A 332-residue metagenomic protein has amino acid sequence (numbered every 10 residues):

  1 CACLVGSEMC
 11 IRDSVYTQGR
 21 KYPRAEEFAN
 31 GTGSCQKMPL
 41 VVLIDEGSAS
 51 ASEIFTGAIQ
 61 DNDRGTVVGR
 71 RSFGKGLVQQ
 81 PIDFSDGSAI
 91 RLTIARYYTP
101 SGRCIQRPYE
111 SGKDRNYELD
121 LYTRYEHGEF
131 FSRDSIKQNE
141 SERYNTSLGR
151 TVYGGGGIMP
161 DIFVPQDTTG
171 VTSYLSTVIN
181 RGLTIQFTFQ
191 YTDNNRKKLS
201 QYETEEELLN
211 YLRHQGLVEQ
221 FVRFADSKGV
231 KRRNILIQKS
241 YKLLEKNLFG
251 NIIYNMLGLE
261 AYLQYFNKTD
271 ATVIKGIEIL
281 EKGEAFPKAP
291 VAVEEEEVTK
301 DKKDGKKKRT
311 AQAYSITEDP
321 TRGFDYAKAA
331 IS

Functional and structural regions predicted by a protein language model:
C1-G6, I11: Single conserved hydrophobic/aromatic residue that forms the stacking wall/gate of nucleotide- or nucleobase-binding
S7-E8, K37-L40, S52-T56, Q60 (+3 more regions): Extracytoplasmic/secreted envelope proteins and their assembly/folding machinery, especially bacterial periplasmic
D13-T17, P39-D45, A58, T66-V68 (+4 more regions): Soluble periplasmic/extracytoplasmic beta-strand elements of cell-envelope proteins
S14, R20-R24, E46-S50, S72-K75 (+3 more regions): Solvent-exposed loop/turn segments at secondary-structure junctions within structured extracellular/periplasmic domains
E27-Q36, P81-I82: Active-site microenvironments of hydrolase-like enzyme catalytic domains
T32-S50: Active-site loop and adjoining helix of the penicillin-binding protein/serine DD-peptidase-beta-lactamase fold
A51, D63, R70, G74-E142: Polar, glycine-rich mid-to-C-terminal structural blocks that act as macromolecule-binding/assembly scaffolds
C104-I105, Y109-S332: Conserved functional hotspot residues or short segments at active or partner-binding sites across diverse domains
